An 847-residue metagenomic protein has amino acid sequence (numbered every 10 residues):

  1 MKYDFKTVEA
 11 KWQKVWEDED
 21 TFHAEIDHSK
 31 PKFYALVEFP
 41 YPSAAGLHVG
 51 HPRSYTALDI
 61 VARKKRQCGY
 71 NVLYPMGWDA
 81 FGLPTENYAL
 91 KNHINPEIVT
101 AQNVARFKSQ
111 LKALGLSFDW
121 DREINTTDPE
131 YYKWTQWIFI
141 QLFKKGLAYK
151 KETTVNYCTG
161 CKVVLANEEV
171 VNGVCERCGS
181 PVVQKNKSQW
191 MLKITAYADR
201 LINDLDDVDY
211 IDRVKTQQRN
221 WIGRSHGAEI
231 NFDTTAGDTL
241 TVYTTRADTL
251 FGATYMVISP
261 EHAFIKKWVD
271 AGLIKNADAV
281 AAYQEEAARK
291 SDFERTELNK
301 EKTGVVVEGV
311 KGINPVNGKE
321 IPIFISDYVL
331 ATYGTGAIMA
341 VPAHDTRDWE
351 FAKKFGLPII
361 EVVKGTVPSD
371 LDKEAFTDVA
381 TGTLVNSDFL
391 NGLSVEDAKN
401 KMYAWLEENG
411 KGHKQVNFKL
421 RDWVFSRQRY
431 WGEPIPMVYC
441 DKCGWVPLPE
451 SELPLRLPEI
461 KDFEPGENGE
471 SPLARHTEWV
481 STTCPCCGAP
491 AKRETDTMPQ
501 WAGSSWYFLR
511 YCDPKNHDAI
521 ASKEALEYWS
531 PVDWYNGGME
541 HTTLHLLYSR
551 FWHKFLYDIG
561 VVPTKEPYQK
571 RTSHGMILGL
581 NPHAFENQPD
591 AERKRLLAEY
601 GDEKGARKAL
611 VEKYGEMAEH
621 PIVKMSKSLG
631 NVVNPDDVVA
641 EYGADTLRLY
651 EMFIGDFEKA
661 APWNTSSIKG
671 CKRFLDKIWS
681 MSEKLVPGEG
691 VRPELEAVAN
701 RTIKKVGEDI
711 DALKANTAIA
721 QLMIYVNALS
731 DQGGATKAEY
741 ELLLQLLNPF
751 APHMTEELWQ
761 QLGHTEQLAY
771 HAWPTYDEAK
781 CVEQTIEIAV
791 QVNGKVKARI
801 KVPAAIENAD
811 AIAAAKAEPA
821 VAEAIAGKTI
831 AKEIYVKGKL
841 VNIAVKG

Functional and structural regions predicted by a protein language model:
M1-G46, V72, L201, K215-S225 (+3 more regions): Non-catalytic terminal extensions that flank enzyme cores
M1-K32, S259, G272-A277, I338 (+10 more regions): Basic, alpha-helical terminal appendages of large translation-related enzymes
M1-L36, R66-P75, V99-R106, A281-F324 (+1 more regions): Conserved oxyanion/phosphate-binding beta-strand-loop segments in alpha/beta enzyme cores
K2, D18-E19, K91-D248, A263 (+10 more regions): Residue patterns forming the tRNA-binding/recognition surfaces of aminoacyl-tRNA synthetases and related DALR
Y3, R224-E229, G237, K364 (+10 more regions): Long, charged, mostly alpha-helical binding arms that flank functional sites
Y3, V8-Q13, V49, T135-K364 (+6 more regions): NTP-handling and nucleic-acid-processing catalytic cores
E25-I94, T100, E123-I138, T244-T245 (+2 more regions): N-terminal catalytic cores of NTP/NDP-binding nucleotidyl/phosphoryl-transfer enzymes
D79, K144-K145, Y149-N156, G334 (+7 more regions): Helix-rich, typically C-terminal accessory recognition domains appended to large enzymatic cores
